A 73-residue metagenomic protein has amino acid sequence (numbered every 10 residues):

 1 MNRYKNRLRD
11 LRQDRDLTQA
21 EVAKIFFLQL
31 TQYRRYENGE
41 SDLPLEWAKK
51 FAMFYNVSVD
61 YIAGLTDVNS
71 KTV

Functional and structural regions predicted by a protein language model:
M1-D14: A short, Lys/Arg-rich alpha-helix, primarily the initiator
L11, I25, Y36, L65: Residues in the recognition helix of alpha-helical DNA-binding motifs
Q13, K24, M53: Alpha-helical residues within the helix-turn-helix
D16-R35: Short alpha-helical DNA-recognition segment
E46-Y61: DNA major-groove recognition helix of helix-turn-helix/homeodomain DNA-binding modules
M53, A63-V73: Short, charged recognition helix plus adjacent turn of helix-turn-helix-like nucleic-acid-binding domains
